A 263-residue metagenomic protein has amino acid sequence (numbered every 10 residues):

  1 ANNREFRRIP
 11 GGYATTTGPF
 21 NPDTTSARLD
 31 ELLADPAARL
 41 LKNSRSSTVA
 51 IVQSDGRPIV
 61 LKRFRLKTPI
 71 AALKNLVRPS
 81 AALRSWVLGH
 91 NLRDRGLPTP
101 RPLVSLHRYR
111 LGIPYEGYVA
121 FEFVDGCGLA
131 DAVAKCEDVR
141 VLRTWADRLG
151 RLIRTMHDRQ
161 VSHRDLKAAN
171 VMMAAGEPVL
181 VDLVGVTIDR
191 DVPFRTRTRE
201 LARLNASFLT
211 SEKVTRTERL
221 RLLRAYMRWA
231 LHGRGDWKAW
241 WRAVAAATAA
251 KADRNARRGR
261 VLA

Functional and structural regions predicted by a protein language model:
A1, T16-L129, R148-R159, H163 (+2 more regions): Conserved ATP-binding subdomain of kinase catalytic cores across diverse folds
A1-R7: Phosphate/pyrophosphate-binding loops and the adjoining catalytic core of nucleotide-dependent enzymes
G117-E122, E177-L183: A short beta-strand motif that forms the metal-chelation/ATP-contact edge of phosphoryl-transfer active sites
D125, A168, G185: Short, glycine/acidic-enriched loop or turn micro-motifs at the edges of active sites
L129-D138: AlphaC helix of the protein kinase catalytic domain
V139, R143-G150: Conserved short alpha-helix within the protein kinase catalytic core
L166-M173: Hydrophobic residue at the +6 position relative to the catalytic HRD Asp in the kinase catalytic loop
V179-A249: C-lobe/activation-segment region of protein kinase-like
